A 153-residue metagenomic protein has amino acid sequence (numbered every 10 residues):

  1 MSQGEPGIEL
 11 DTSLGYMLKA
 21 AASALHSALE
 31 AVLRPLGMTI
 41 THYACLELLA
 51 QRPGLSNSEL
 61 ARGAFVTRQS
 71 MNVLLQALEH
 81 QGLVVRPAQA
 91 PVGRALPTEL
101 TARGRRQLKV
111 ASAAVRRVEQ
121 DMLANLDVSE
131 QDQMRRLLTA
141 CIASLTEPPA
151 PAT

Functional and structural regions predicted by a protein language model:
M1-I8, V128-T153: C-terminal regulatory/oligomerization modules of transcriptional regulators
M1-L36, A152-T153: N-terminal leader segment of winged-helix/HTH proteins
H26, S58, Q76-A143: Charged, amphipathic alpha-helical coiled-coil/dimerization segments
C45-L46: Short alpha-helical "packing" element that flanks the helix-turn-helix/winged-helix DNA-binding module
R52-S56: Short capping segments at the starts of secondary-structure elements
A61: The alpha-helix within a helix-turn-helix
T67-S70: Helix-turn-helix DNA-binding motif, specifically the short coil turn and the N-cap/start of the second
